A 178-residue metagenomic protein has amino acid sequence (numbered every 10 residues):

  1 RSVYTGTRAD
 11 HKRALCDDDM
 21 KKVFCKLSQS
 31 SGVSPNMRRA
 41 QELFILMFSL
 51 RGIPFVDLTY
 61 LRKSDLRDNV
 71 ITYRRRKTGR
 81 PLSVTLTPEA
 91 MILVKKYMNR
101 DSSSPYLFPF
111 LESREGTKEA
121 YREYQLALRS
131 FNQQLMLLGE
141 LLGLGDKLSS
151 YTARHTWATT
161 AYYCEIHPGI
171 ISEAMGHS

Functional and structural regions predicted by a protein language model:
R1-S2, L50, Y60-K96: Conserved tyrosine-mediated DNA breakage-rejoining catalytic core shared by Y-recombinases
V3-R38: Long, amphipathic, Lys/Arg-enriched alpha-helical "connector/arm" segment
G6, A14, R75-G79, M175-S178: Catalytic-site neighborhood detector that most strongly recognizes the C-terminal catalytic loop/helix of tyrosine
A14-K21, T87-G145: Active-site/catalytic core of tyrosine-dependent DNA strand-transfer enzymes
C25, Q29-P35, N132-E173, H177: Short, basic (Lys/Arg/His-rich) helix/loop patches that form interaction surfaces in the mid-to-C-terminal regions
S30-S34, T72-T85, K118-A127, G145-T152: Short, contiguous acidic/charged loop-to-helix segments that flank catalytic cores in large enzymes
Q41-P54, T159-T160: Short pre-functional
L43-F44, V56-T59, I171: Alpha-helix N-cap/helix-start motif at helix boundaries, enriched for small hydrophobics
